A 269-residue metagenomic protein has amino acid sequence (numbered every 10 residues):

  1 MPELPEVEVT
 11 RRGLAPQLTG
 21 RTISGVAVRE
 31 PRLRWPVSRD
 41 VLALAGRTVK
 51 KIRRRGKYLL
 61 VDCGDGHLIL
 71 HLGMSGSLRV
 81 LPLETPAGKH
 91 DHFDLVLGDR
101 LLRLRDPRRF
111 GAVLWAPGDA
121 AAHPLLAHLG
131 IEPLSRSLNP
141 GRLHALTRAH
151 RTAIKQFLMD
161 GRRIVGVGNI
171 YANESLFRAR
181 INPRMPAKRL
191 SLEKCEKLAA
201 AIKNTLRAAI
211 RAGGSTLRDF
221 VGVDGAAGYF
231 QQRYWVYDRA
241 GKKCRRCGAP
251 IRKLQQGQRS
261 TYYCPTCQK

Functional and structural regions predicted by a protein language model:
M1-F110, R239, K243, R259-Y263 (+1 more regions): A cross-family signal for N-terminal binding/gating loops and helix N-caps that shape access to the active site
E3-E6, T10, T19, A121-L125 (+5 more regions): Alpha-helical structural motif
T22-R39, R53, R142, L146-K269: Basic, nucleic-acid-binding surfaces and adjacent catalytic neighborhoods in DNA/RNA-processing proteins
R39-A43, G64-D65, P82-G88, D119-H123 (+5 more regions): Short, glycine- and charge-enriched coil/turn segments that flank and shape catalytic ligand pockets
L68-G166, Y171-R178, P186: Phosphate/anion-contacting hairpin/loop surfaces
